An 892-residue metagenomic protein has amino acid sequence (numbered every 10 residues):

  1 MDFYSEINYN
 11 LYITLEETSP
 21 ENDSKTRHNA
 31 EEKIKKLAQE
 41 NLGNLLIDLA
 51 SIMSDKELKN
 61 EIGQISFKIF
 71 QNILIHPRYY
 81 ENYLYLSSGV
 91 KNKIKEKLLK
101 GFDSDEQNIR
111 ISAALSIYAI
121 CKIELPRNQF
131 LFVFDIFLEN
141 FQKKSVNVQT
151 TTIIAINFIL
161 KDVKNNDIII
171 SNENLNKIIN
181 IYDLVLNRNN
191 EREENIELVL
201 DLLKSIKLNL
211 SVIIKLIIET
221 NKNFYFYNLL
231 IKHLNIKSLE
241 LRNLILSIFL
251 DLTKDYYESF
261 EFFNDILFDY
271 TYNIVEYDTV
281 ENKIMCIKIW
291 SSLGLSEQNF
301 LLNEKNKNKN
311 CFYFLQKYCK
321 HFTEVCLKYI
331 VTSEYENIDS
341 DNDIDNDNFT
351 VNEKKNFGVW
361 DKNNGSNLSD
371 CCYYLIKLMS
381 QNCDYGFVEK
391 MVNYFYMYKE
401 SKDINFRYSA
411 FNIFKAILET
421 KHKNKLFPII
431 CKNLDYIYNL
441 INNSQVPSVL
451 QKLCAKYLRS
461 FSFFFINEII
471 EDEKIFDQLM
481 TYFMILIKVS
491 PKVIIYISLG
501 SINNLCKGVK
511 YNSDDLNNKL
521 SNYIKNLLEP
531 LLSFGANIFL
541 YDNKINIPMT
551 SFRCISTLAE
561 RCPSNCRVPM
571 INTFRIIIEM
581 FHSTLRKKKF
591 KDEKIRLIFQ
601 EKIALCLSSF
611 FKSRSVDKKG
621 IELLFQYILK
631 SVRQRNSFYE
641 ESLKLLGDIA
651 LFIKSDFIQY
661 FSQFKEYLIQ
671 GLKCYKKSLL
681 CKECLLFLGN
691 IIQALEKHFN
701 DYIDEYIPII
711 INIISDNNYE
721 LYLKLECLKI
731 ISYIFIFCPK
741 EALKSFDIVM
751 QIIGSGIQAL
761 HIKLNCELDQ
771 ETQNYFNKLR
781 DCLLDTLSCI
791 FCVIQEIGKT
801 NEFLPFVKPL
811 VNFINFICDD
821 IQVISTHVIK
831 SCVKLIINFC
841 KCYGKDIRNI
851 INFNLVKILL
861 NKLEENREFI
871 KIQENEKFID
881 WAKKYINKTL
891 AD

Functional and structural regions predicted by a protein language model:
M1-D892: Karyopherin-beta/Importin-beta family HEAT-repeat alpha-solenoid scaffold
